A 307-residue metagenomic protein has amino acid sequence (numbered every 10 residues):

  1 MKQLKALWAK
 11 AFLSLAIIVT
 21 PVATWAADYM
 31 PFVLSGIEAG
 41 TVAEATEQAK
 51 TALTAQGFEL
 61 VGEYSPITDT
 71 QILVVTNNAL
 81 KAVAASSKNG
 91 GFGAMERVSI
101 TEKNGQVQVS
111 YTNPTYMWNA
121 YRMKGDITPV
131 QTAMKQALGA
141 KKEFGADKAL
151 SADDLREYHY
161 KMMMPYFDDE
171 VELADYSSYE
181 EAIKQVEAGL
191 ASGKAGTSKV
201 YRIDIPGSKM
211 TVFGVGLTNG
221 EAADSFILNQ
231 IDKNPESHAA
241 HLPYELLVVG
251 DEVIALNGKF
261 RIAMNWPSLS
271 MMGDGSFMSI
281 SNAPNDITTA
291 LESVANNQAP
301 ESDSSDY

Functional and structural regions predicted by a protein language model:
K2-F12: Bacterial N-terminal signal peptides that target proteins for export
L13-S14, T24-W25: Cleavable N-terminal signal peptides
A26-I67, K142-G216: Terminal, regulation- and interaction-focused segments at domain boundaries
A27-I37, M117-W118, M162-E170, L256 (+1 more regions): Acidic/histidine-rich, surface-exposed loop or edge segments in extracytoplasmic proteins
Q71-N113: Mid-chain, structured segments of secreted extracytoplasmic proteins
V109-L150: Hydrophobic alpha-helical segments and helix pairs
K209-Y307: A cross-kingdom marker for long, charged
